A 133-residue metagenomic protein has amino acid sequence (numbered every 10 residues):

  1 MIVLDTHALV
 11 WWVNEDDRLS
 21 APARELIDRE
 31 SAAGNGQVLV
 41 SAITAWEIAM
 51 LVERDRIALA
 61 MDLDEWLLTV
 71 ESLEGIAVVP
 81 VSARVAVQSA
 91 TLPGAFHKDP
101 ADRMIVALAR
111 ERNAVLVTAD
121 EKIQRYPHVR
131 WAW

Functional and structural regions predicted by a protein language model:
M1, V106-W133: Acidic, PIN/NYN-like endoribonuclease modules and their adjacent C-terminal/linker elements
M1-V40, R54-T69, R112, K122: Short, well-structured N-terminal submotif of metal-dependent ribonuclease cores
A8, T44-A45, V85, I105 (+1 more regions): Alpha-helix capping/helix-boundary segments
E15-D16, L51-R54, L73, L92 (+1 more regions): Residue-level signal for well-ordered alpha-helical positions
I48: Phosphate/NTP-binding elements of NTP-utilizing enzymes
A58-A60, D64, L73-A119: Active-site neighborhoods of divalent-metal-dependent phosphate/nucleic-acid chemistry enzymes
T69-V70, Q88-S89, Y126-H128: Short secondary-structure boundary/hinge segments and terminal tails
